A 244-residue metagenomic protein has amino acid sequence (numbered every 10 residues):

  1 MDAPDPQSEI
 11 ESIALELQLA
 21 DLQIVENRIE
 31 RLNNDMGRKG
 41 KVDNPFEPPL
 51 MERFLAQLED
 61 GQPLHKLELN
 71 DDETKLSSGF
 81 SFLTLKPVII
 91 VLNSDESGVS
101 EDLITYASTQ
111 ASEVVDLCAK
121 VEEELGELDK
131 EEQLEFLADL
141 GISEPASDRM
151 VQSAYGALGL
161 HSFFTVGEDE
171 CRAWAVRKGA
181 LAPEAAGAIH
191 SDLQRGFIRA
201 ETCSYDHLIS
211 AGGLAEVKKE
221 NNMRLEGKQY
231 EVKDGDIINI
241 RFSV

Functional and structural regions predicted by a protein language model:
M1-Q18: Conserved P-loop NTPase nucleotide-binding/switch module
L15-Q18, L22, P48, E144: Amphipathic, non-membrane alpha-helical segments in soluble helical-bundle scaffolds
L22-E30: Conserved phosphoryl-transfer catalytic core
R31-K233, I238, S243-V244: C-terminal-of-GTPase-core extension/linker across diverse P-loop GTPases
